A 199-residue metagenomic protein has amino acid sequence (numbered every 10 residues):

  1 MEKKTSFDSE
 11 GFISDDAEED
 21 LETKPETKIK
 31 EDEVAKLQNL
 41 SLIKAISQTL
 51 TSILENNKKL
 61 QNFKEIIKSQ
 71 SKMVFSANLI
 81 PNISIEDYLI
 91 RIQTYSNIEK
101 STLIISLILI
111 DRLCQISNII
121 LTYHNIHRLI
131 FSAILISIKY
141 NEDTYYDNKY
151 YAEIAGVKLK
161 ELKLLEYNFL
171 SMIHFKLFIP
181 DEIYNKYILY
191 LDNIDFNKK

Functional and structural regions predicted by a protein language model:
M1-S101, I105, D111-I119, I179-K199: Acidic, Ser/Thr/Pro-rich regulatory low-complexity segments at or just upstream of the first helical elements of major
T49-T51, I110, I136-S137, N141 (+1 more regions): Generic helix-packing signal
I90, I104-R112, H127-K139: Contiguous, well-ordered alpha-helical segments that form the cores/surfaces of helical PPI scaffolds
I92, L113, S137, Y151-I154 (+1 more regions): Broad structural signal for hydrophobic residues in well-ordered alpha-helices, predominantly aliphatic
E99-S101, S137-Y145, L177-I179: Short helix-interrupting loop/turn segments at helix-coil junctions
I120-I126, Y140-A155: Short conserved catalytic/interaction loops centered on acidic-Pro-aromatic/His motifs
N125-S137, V157-E161, N168: Hydrophobic alpha-helical segments of small multi-pass membrane proteins
K149-D192: Channel- or pocket-lining gating/hinge segments that regulate access to a cavity or pore
